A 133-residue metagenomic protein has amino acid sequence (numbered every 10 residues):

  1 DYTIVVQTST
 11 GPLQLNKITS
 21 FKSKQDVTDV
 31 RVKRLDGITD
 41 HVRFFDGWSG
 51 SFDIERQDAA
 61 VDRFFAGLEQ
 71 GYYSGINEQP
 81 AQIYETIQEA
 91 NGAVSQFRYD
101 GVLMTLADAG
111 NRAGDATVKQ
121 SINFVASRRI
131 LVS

Functional and structural regions predicted by a protein language model:
D1-F64, V94-S121, L131: Solvent-exposed edge beta-strands and adjacent loop segments that serve as assembly or binding interfaces
A66-R98: Short, acidic/charged, Gly/Pro-enriched secondary-structure junctions
A126-R128: Residues on the solvent-exposed faces and adjacent turns of beta-rich solenoids used to engage binding targets
